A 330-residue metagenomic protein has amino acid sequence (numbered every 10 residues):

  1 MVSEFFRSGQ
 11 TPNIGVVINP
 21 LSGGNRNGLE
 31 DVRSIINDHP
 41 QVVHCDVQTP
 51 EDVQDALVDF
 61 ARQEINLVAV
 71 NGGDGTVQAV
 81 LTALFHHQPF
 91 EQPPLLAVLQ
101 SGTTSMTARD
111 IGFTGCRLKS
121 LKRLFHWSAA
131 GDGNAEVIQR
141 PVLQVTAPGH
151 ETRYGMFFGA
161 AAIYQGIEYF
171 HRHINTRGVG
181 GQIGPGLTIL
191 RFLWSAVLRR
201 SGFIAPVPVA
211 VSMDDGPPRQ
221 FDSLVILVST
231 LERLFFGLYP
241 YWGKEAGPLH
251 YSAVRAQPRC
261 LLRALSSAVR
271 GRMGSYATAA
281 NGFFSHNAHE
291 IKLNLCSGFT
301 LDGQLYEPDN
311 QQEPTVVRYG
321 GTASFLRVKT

Functional and structural regions predicted by a protein language model:
M1-N71, T76-H87, L118-L124, S128-A129: ATP/NTP phosphate-donor binding region
V2-F5, M213-Q220, F236-T330: ATP/nucleoside-binding phosphotransfer catalytic cores, i.e., glycine-rich phosphate-binding loops
T11, I138, G149-E151, F203-P206 (+5 more regions): Short gly/pro-enriched beta-turn/loop segments at secondary-structure junctions
V17, R26, H44-V47, F90-Q220: Catalytic core of DAGKc-family lipid kinases
S22-G24, A162-Q165, E232-F236, P258-L261 (+1 more regions): Short, acidic Gly/Pro/Ser/Thr-rich loop/turn segments
G28-E30, L81-L84, R109-I111, Y239-P240 (+1 more regions): Short amphipathic alpha-helical segments
G159, I163, V225-Y239, T300 (+1 more regions): Glycine-rich phosphate/pyrophosphate-binding beta-alpha loops
